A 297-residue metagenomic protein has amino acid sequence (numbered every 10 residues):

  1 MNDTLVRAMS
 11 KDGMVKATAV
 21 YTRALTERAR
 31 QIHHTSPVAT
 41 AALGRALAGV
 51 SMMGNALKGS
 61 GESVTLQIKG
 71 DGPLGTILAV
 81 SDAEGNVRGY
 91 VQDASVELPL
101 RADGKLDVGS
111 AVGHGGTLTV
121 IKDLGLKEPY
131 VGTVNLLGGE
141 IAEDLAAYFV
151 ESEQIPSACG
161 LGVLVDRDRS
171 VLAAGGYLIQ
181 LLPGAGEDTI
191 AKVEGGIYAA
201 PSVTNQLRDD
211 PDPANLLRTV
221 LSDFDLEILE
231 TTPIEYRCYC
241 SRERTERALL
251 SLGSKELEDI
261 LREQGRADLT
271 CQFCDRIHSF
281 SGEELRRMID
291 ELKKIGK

Functional and structural regions predicted by a protein language model:
M1-E230: Interaction interfaces in information-processing and related assembly proteins
Y198-K297: Cys/His-clustered metal-coordination modules, chiefly Zn-binding fingers
